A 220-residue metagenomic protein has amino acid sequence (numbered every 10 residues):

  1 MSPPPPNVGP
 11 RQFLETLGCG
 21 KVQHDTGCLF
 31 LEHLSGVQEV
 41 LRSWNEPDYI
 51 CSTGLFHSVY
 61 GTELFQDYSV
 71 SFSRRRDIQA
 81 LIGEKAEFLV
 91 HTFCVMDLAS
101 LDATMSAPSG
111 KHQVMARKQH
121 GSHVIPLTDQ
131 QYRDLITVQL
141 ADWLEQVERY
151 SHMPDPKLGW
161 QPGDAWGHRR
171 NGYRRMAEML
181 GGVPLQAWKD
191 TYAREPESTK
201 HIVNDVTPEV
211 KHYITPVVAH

Functional and structural regions predicted by a protein language model:
M1-H220: Metal-dependent phosphohydrolase cores
